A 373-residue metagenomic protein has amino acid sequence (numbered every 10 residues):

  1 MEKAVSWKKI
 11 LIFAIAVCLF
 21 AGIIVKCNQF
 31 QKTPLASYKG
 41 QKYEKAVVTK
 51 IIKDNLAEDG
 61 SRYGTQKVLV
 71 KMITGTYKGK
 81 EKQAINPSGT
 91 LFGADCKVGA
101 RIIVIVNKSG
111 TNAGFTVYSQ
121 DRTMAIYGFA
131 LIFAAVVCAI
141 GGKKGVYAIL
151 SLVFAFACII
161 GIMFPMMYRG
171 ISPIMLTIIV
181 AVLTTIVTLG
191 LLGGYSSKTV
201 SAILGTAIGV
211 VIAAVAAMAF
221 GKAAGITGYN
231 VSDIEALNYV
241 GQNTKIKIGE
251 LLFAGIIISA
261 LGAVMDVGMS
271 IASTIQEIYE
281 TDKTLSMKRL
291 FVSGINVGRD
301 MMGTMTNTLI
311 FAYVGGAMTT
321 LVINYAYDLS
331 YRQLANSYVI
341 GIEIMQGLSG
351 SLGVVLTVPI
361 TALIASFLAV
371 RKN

Functional and structural regions predicted by a protein language model:
M1-K39: Hydrophobic secretory-pathway targeting helix
V5-F13, S197-V210, M302-T308: Alpha-helical transmembrane segments and their helix-start/interface "positive-inside/aromatic belt" motifs in integral
G40-G64, I102: Structural detector for short beta-strands of small beta-barrel domains
S88-M124: Extended, hydrophilic extramembrane loops/domains of integral membrane proteins
L131-V137, K143-N238, G249-S259: Transmembrane alpha-helical segments that form the functional core of multipass membrane systems
G205-T206, V210, G241-A254, I258 (+4 more regions): Pore-lining and gate-forming transmembrane alpha-helices of multi-pass membrane transport proteins
L261-L321, D328: Helical hairpin unit composed of two closely spaced alpha helices linked by a short loop
D300-G303, A312-V314, M318-N373: Hydrophobic alpha-helical transmembrane segments of membrane transport and translocation systems, primarily multi-pass
